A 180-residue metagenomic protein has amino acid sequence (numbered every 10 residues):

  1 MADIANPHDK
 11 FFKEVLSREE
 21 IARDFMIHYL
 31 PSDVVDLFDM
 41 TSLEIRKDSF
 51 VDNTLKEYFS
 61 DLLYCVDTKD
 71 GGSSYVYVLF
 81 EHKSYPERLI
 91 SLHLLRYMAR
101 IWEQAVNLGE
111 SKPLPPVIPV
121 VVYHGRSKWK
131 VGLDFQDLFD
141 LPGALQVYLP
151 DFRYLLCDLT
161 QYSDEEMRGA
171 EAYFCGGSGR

Functional and structural regions predicted by a protein language model:
M1-R180: Conserved single-residue anchors adjacent to enzymatic active/cofactor-binding motifs
